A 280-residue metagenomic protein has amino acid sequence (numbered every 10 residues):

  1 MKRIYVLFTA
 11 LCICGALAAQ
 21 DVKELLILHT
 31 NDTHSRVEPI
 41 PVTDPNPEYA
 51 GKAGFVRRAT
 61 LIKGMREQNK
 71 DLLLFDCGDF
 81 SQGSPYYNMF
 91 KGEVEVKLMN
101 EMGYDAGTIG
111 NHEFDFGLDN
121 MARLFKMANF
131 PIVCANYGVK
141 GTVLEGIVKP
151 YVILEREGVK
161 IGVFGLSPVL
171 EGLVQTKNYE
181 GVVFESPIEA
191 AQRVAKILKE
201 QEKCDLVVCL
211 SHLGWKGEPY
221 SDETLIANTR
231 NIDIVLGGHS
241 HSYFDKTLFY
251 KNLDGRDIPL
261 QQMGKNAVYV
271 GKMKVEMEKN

Functional and structural regions predicted by a protein language model:
I4-I13: Sec-dependent N-terminal signal peptides
I13-A19: C-terminal segment of classical bacterial N-terminal signal peptides
A19-N280: Acidic, metal/ion-coordinating pockets
